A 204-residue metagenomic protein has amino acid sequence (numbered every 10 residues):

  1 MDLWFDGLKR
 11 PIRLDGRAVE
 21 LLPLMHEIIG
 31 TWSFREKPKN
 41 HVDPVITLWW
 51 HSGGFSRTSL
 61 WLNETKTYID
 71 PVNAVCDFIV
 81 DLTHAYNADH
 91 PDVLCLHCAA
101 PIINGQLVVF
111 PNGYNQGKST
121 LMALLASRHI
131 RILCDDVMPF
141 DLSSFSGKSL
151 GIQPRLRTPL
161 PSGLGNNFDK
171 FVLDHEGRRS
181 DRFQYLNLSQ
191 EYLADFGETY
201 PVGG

Functional and structural regions predicted by a protein language model:
M1-C76, A85, D89: Long, basic/Gly/Ser/Thr-rich N-terminal segments that mediate initial subcellular attachment or targeting
D2-M25, G30-T31, K39, H97-N112 (+1 more regions): Glycine-rich, often acidic-flanked micro-motifs that create phosphate/phosphodiester-binding or positioning elements
V45-I79, H84-A85, M138-G177: Histidine- and aromatic-rich ligand-binding microenvironments
V75-P111: P-loop NTPase catalytic core of nucleic-acid-dependent motor ATPases
K118: Conserved lysine of the Walker
L121: Hydrophobic positions on the alpha1 helix immediately C-terminal to the Walker A/P-loop
L124: Phosphate-group recognition and catalysis centered on beta-loop-alpha active-site segments
